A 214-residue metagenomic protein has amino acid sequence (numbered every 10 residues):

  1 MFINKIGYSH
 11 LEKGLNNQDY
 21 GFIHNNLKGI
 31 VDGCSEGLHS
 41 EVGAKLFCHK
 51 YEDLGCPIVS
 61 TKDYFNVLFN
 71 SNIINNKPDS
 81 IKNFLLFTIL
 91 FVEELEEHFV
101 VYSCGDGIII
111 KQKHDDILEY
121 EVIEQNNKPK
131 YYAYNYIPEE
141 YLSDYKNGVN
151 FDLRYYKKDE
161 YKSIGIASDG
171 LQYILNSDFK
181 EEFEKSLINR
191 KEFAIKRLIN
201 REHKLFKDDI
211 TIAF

Functional and structural regions predicted by a protein language model:
M1-D53, G107, K146, R154-Y155 (+1 more regions): N-terminal entry segment of metal-dependent catalytic domains or homologous docking segments
F2-L15, N70-S80, K111-K157, R197-L205: PP2C/PPM family metal-dependent serine/threonine protein phosphatase catalytic domain, recognizing the conserved
K28-D32, Y102-C104, G165-A167: Short hydrophobic beta-strand that contains or immediately precedes a catalytic carboxylate
L38-S40, K111-Q112, I174-N176: Short helix/loop capping segments that flank catalytic or ligand/cofactor-binding pockets
L46-P57, E181-S186: Solvent-exposed, amphipathic alpha-helical segments
C56-Q112, Y145-K158: Catalytic core of PPM/PP2C metal-dependent serine/threonine phosphatase domains
N76-D79, F84, E94, Y141-F214: C-terminal catalytic subdomain
